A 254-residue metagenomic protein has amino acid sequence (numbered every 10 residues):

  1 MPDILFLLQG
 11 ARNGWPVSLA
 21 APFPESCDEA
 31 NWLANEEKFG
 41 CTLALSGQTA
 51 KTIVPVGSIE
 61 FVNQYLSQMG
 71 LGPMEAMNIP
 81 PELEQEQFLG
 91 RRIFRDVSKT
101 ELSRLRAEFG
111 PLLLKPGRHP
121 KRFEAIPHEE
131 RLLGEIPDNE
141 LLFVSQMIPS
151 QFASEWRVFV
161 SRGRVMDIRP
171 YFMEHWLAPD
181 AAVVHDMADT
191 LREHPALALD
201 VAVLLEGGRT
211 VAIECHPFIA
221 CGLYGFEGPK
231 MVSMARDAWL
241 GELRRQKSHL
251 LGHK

Functional and structural regions predicted by a protein language model:
P2-S26, A30-M187: Active-site nucleotide/adenylate-binding loops and adjacent lid/helix of ATP-dependent enzymes
S58, E227-G228: Short, solvent-exposed helix-helix connector turns and helix-capping sites enriched in acidic/polar residues
R118, I148, V203-L205, P217-I219: Short, flexible loop/turn elements at secondary-structure junctions
E129, G228-K230: Hydrophobic alpha-helical segments
Q146, M166-A212, K230-L251: A long amphipathic alpha-helix within ATP-dependent nucleotide-binding catalytic cores
R157-V160, G208-C221: A short beta-strand motif that forms the metal-chelation/ATP-contact edge of phosphoryl-transfer active sites
Y171-E174, H216-G225: Glycine-rich phosphate/pyrophosphate-binding beta-alpha loops
